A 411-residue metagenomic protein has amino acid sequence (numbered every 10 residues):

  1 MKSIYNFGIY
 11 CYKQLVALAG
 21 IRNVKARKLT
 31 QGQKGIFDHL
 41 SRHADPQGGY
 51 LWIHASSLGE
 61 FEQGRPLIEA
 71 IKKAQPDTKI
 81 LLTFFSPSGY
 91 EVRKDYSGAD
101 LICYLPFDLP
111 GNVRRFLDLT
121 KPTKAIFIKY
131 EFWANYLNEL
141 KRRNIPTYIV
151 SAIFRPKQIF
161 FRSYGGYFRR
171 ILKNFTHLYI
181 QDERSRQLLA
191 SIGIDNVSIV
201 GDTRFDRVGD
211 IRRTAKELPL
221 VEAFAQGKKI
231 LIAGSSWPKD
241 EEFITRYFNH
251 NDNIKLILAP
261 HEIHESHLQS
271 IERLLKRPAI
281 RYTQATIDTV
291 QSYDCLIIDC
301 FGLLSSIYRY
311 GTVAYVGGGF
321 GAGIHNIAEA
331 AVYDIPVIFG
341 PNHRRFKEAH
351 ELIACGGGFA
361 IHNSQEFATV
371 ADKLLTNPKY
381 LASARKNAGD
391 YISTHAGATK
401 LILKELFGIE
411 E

Functional and structural regions predicted by a protein language model:
A17, I21-T214, I232, S236-P238 (+2 more regions): Active-site and donor-binding regions of nucleotide-sugar-utilizing enzymes
A70, P76-D77, T83-F84, Y90 (+1 more regions): Donor-nucleotide binding loops and adjacent catalytic segments primarily of GT-B fold Leloir glycosyltransferases
T120-K124, Q291-A322: Acidic donor-binding loop of glycosyltransferase active sites
I145-P146, T312-V313, V332-P341, G357: Structural loop-to-beta junction motif characteristic of Rossmann-like glycosyltransferase folds
S305, A328-V332, H350: Short alpha-helical segment that forms part of, or immediately flanks, the ligand-binding pocket in carbohydrate-active
R345-V370: Change "using UDP/GDP/dTDP sugars" to "using nucleotide sugars
Y380-T394: A short, well-ordered alpha-helix in the C-terminal region of glycosyltransferases
H395-E411: C-terminal alpha-helical cap of glycosyltransferases
